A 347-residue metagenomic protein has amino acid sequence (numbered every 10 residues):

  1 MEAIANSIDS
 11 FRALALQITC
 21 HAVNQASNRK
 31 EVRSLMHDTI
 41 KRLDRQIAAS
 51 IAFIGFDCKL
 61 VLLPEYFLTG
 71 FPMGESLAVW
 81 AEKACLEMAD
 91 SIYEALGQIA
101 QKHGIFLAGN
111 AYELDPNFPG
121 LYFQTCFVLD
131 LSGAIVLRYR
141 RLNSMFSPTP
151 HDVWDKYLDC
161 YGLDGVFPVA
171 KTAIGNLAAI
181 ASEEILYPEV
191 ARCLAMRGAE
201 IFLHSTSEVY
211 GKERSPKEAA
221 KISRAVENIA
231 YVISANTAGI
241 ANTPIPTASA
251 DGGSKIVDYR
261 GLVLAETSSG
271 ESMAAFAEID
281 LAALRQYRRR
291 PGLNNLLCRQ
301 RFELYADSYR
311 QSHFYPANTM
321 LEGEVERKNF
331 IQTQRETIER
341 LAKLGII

Functional and structural regions predicted by a protein language model:
E2-I18, V169-A178, I201: Beta-strand-turn-beta hairpins that frame and shape the catalytic cleft of phosphate-ester-processing enzymes
L16-H21, P64-F67: Short loop/turn segments at strand-loop or loop-helix junctions that form parts of catalytic or ligand-binding pockets
T19-A49: N-terminal phosphate-binding loop and adjacent alpha-helix
H37, K41-R140, S147, E208-A219 (+2 more regions): Cys-nucleophile CN-hydrolase/nitrilase-fold catalytic domain and related Cys-dependent amidase chemistry that acts on
M88-A108, N176, S182-E278, L284: CN hydrolase (nitrilase-like) catalytic-core segments centered on the catalytic cysteine and neighboring Lys/Glu
D115-E200, V209-S223: Active-site catalytic loop in hydrolytic enzyme cores
N236-I347: C-terminal beta-strand edge segments of enzyme domains
